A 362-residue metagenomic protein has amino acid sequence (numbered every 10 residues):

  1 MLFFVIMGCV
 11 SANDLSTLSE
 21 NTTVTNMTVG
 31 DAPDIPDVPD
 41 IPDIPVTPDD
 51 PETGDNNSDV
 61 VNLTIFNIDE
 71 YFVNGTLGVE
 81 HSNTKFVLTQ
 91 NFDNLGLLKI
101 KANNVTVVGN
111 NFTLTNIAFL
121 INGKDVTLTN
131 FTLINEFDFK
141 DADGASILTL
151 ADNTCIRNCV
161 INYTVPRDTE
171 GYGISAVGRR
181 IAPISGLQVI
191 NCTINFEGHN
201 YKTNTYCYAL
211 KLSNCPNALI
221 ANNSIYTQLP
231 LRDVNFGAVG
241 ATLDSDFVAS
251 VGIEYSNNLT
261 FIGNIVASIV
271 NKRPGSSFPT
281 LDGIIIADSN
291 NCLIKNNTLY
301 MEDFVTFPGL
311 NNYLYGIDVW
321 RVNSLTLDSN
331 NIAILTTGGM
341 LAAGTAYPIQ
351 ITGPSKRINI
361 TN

Functional and structural regions predicted by a protein language model:
M1-S11: Sec-dependent N-terminal signal peptides of Gram-positive bacterial secreted proteins and lipoproteins
N13-E70: Low-complexity, acidic Ser/Thr/Pro-rich repeat tracts that form intrinsically disordered stalk/linker regions of very
L63-L77, H81-V105, N110-I117, T132-L133: N-terminal extracellular ligand-recognition/capping segment immediately after the signal peptide
N83-K85, N91, L97, N104-T106 (+13 more regions): Detector for repetitive beta-architecture
F86-T89, N94-L95, T113-N116, F137 (+4 more regions): Beta-strand-rich extracellular passenger or scaffold domains
N94-L97, T115-L120, F137-L148, P166-I184 (+6 more regions): Extracellular beta-strand/beta-solenoid scaffold signature
F131, C159, C192, N223 (+4 more regions): Consensus "Asn ladder" position of solenoid repeat domains
K356-N362: Short, intrinsically disordered, charge-balanced linker/junction segments flanking boundaries in proteins
